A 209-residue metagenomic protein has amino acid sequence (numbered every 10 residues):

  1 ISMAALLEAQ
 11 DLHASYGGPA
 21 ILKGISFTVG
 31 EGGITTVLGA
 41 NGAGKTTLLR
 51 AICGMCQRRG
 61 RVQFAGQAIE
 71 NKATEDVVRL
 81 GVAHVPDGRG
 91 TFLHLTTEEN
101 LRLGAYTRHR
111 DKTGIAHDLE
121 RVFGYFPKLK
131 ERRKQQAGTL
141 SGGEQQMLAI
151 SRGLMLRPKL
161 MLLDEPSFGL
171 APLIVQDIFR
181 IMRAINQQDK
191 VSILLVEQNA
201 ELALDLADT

Functional and structural regions predicted by a protein language model:
A4-T209: Glycine-rich phosphate-binding loops of nucleotide-dependent enzymes
